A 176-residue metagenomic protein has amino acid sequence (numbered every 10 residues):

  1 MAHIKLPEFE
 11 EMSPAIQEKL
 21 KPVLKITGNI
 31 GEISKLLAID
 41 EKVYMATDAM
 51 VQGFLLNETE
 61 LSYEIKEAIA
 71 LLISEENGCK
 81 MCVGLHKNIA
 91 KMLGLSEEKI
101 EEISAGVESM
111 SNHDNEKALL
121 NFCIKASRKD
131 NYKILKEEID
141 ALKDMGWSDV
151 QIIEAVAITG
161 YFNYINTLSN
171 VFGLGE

Functional and structural regions predicted by a protein language model:
M1-E176: Hydrophobic alpha-helical segments
